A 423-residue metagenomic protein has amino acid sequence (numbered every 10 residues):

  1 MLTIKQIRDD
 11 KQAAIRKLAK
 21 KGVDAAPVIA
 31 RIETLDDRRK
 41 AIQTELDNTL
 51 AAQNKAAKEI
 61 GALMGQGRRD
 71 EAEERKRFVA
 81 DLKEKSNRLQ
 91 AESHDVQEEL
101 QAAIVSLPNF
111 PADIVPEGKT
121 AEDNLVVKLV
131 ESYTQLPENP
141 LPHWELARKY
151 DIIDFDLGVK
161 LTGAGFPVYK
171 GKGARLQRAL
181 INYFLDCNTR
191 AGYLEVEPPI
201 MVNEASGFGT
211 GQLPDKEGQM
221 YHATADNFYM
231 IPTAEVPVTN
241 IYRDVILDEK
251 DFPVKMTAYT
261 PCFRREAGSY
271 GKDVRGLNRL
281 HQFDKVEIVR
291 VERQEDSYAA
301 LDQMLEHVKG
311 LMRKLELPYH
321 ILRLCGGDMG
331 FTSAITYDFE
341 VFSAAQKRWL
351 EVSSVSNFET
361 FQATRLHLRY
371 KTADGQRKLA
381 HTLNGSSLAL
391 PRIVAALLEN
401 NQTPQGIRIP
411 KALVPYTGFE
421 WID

Functional and structural regions predicted by a protein language model:
M1-T134, I152, D156: N-terminal alpha-helical targeting/anchoring segments
A26, L129-D423: TRNA-recognition modules of translation machinery and tRNA-sensing kinases, especially anticodon-binding
